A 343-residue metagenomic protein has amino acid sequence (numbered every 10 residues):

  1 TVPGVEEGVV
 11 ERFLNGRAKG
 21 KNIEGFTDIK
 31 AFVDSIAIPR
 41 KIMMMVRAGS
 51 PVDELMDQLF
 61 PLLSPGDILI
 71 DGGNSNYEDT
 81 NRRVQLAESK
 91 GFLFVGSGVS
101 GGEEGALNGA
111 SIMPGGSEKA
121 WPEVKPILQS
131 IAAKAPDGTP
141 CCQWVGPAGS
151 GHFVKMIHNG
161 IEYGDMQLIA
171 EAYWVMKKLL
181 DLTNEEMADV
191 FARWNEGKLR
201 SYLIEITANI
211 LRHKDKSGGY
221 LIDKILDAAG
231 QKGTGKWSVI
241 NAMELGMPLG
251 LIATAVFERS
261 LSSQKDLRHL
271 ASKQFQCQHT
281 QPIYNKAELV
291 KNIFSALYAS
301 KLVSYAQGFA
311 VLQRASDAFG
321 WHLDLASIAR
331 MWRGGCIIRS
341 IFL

Functional and structural regions predicted by a protein language model:
T1-G8: Glycine-rich phosphate/diphosphate-binding loop of Rossmann-like nucleotide-binding domains
V5, L14-F92, G102-E118: Rossmann-like NAD(P)-binding element
V52-M56, N76-D189, G197-K224, E258-E288: Rossmann-fold dinucleotide-binding core
M176-A188, A242-M247, A318-W321: Inter-helical turn/loop segments and adjacent helix faces that build the functional surface of alpha-helical bundle
E186-F191, I252-F257, D324-A329: Beta-strand segments within the central parallel beta-sheet cores of soluble alpha/beta enzyme folds
R193, S316-L343: Small-residue-rich helix-loop
I222-S304: A conserved active-site cap/scaffold subdomain adjacent to cofactor or substrate pockets
